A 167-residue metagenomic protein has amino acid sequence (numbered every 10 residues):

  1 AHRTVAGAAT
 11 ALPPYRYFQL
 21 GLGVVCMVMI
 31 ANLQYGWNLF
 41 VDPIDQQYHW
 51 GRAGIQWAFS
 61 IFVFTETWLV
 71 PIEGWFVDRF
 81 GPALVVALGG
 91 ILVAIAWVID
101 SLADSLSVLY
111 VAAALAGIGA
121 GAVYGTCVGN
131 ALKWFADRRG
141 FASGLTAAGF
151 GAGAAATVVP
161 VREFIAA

Functional and structural regions predicted by a protein language model:
I30-L33, L115-C127, F150: Core transmembrane helices of Major Facilitator Superfamily
Y35, V63-P71, A155: Residue-level signature of mid-helix packing/kink "hotspots" within the transmembrane helices of 12-pass Major
I44, A122-F135, A142-S143: Intracellular juxtamembrane helix-capping segments at the cytosolic ends of symmetry-related transmembrane helices
H49, G81, L102-S107, A136: Helix-breaking motifs and short loop linkers at transmembrane-helix boundaries and internal kinks in secondary membrane
W68-P82: Helix-to-loop junctions at the C-terminal end of transmembrane segments in multipass secondary transporters
I91-D104: C-terminal ends and interior cores of transmembrane alpha-helices in multi-pass membrane transporters/permeases
I95-A96, S107-L115: Paired small-residue
F150-A167: Helix-loop-helix hairpin linking two adjacent transmembrane segments in secondary transporters
